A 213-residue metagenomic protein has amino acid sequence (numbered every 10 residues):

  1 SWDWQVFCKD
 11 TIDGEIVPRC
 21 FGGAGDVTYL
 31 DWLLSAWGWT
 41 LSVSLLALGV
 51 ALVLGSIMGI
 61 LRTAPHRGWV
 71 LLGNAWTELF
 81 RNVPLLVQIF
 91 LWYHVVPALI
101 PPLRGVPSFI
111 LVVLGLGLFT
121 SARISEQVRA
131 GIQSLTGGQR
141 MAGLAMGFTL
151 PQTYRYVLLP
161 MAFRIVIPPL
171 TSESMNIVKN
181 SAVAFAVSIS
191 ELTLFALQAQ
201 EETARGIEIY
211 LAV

Functional and structural regions predicted by a protein language model:
S1-V213: Transmembrane alpha-helices and adjacent helix-loop boundaries
